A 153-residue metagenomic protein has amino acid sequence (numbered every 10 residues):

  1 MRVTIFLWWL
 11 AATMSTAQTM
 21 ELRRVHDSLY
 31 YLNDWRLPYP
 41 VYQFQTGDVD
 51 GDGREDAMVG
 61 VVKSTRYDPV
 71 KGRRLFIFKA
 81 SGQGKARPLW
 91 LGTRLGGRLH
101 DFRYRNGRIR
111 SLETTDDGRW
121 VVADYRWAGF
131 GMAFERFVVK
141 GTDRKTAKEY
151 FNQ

Functional and structural regions predicted by a protein language model:
M1-V3, Q153: Short, low-complexity, intrinsically disordered N-terminal peptides in bacterial proteins
V3-M14: Sec-dependent N-terminal signal peptides
S15-Q153: Beta-propeller-forming repeat regions
